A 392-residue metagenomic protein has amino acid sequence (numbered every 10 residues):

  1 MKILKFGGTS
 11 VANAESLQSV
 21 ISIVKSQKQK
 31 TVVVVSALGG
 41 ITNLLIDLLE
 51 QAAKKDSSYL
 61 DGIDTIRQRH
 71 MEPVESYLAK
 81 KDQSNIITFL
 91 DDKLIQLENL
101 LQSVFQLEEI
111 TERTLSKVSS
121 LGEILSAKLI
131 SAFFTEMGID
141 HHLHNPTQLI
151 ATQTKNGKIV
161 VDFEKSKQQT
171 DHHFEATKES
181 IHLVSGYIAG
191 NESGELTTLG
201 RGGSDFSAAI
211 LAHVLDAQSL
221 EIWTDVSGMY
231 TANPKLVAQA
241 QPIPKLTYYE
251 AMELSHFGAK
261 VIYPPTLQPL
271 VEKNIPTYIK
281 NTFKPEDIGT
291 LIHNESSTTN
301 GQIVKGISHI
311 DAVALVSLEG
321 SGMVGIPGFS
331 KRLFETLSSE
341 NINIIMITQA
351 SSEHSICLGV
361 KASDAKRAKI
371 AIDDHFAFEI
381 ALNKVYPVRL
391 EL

Functional and structural regions predicted by a protein language model:
M1-L267: Nucleotide/pyrophosphate-binding catalytic subdomain
F6, H144, V184-G186, W223 (+7 more regions): Generic beta-strand/beta-sheet core signal
G8-T9, L38-G39, I188-A189, S204 (+8 more regions): Short, glycine-/Ser/Thr-/acidic-enriched flexible segments
V35-E50, D64, L143-H144, Y230 (+5 more regions): Terminal amphipathic helices with adjacent charged low-complexity linkers/tails
M137, K273, E340: Conserved dinucleotide-binding and phosphotransfer motif residues
P276: Active-site core segments that coordinate phosphate-bearing ligands/cofactors across diverse enzyme families
D287-L392: A conserved regulatory-domain signal marking ACT and ACT-like small-molecule sensing domains and adjacent regulatory
